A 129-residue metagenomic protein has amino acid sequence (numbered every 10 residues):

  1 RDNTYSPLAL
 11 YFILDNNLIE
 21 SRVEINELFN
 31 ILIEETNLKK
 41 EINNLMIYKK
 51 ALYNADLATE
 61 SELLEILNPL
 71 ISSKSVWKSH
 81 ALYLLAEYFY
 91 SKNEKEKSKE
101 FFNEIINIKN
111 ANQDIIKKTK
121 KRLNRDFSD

Functional and structural regions predicted by a protein language model:
R1-N37: Extracytoplasmic/periplasmic/luminal assembly and interaction segments in envelope/secretory/respiratory proteins
N17-L18, L28-D129: Soluble extracytoplasmic domains of inner/organellar membrane proteins
